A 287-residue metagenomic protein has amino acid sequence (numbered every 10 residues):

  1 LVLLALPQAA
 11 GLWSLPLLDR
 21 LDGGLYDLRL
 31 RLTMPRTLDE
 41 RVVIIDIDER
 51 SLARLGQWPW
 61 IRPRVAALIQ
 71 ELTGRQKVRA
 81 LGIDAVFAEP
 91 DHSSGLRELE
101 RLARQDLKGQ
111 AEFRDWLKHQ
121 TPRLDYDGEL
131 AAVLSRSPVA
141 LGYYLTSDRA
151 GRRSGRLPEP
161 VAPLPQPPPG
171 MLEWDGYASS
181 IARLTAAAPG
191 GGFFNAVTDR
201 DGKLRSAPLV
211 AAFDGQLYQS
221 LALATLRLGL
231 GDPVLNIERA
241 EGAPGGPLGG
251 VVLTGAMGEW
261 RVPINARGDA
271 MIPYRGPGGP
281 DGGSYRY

Functional and structural regions predicted by a protein language model:
L1-G278: Non-transmembrane functional regions of envelope-associated proteins
P280-Y287: Short, intrinsically disordered, charge-balanced linker/junction segments flanking boundaries in proteins
